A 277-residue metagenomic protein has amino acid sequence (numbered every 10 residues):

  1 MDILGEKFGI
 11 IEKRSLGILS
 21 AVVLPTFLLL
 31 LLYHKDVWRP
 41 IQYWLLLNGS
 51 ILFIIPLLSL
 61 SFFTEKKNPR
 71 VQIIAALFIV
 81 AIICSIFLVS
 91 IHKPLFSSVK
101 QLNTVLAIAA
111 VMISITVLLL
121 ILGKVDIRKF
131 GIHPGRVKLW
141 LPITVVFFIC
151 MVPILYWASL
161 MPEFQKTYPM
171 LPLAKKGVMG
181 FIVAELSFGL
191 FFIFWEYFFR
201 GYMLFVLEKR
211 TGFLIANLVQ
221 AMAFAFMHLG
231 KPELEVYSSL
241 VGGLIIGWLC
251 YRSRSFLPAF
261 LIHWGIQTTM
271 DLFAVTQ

Functional and structural regions predicted by a protein language model:
D2-E12, Y33-Q42, G177-F181, F194-L204 (+1 more regions): Short juxtamembrane and helix-loop transition motifs at transmembrane-helix boundaries in membrane proteins
G5-I11, S61-I74, F96-S97, I127-K138 (+1 more regions): Membrane-interface helix-boundary motifs at transmembrane edges
E12-L30, I54, I74-S85, I143-C150 (+1 more regions): Alpha-helical transmembrane segments
L31-L122: Alpha-helical transmembrane segments in multi-pass membrane proteins
I55-L60, I83, L204, G243-Y251: Hydrophobic transmembrane alpha-helices
F87-V111, T116-F191: Juxtamembrane helix-loop-helix connectors linking adjacent transmembrane helices in multi-pass membrane enzymes
G131, R136-I143, F194-V219, W248-S255: Membrane-interface helix/loop boundary segments of multi-pass membrane proteins
L214-M227, E233-Q277: Functionally important transmembrane alpha-helices
